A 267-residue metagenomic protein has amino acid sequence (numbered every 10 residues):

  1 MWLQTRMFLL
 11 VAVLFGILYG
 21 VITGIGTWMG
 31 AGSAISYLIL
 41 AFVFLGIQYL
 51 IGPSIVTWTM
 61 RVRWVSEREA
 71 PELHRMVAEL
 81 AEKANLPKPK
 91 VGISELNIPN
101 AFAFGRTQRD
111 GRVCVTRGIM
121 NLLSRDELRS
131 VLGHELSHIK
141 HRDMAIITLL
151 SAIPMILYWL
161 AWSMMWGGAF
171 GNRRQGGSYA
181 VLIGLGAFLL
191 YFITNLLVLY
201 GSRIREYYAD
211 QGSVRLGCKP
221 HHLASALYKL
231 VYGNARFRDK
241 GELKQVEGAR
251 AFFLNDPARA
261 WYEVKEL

Functional and structural regions predicted by a protein language model:
M1-F102, S151-R203, Y207, G217 (+1 more regions): Hydrophobic or amphipathic, alpha-helical segments that drive membrane association/targeting
V65, Q108-R109, L122, D126: Juxtamembrane helix-boundary/capping and inter-helix hinge elements in multi-pass membrane proteins
L86-D110, R174-Q175, V214-L267: Active-site-proximal gating segments in proteases and membrane effectors
S94, V115-I119, E135: A secondary-structure boundary/capping signal
C114, S124-K140, A145: Short alpha-helix carrying the canonical HExxH Zn2+-binding catalytic motif
L136-M155, M164, P220-H221: Catalytic Zn2+-binding segment of zinc metalloproteases
